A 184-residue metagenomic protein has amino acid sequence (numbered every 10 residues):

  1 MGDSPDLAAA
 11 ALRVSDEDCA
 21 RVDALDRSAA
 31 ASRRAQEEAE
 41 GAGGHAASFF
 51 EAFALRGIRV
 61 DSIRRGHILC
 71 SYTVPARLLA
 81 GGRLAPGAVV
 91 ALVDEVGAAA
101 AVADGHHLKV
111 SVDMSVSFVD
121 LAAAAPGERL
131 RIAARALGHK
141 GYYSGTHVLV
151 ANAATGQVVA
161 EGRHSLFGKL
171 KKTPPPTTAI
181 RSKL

Functional and structural regions predicted by a protein language model:
M1-L184: Terminal targeting signals and extreme-terminal segments of soluble enzymes
